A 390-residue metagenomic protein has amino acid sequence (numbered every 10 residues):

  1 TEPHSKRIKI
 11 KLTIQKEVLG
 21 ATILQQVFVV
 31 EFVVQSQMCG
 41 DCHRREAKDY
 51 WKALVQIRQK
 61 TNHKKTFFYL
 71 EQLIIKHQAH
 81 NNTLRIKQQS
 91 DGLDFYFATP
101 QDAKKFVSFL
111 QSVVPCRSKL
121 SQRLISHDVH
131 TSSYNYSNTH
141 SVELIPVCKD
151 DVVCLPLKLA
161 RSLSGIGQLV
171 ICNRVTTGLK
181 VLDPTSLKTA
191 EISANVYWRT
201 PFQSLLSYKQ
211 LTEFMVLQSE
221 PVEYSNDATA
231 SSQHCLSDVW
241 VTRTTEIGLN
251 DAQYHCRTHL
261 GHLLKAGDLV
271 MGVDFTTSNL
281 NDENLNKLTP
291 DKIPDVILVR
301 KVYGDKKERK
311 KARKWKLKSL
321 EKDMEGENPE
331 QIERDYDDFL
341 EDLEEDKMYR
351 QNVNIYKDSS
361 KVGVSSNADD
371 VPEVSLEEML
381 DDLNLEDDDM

Functional and structural regions predicted by a protein language model:
H43-K64: Short glycine-/aliphatic-rich beta-strand segments at the starts of folded cytosolic domains
N62-H80: Short amphipathic alpha-helix segments
Q78, L110-K119: A common structural junction motif
Q88-G92: Short Gly/Ser/Thr- and Asp/Glu-enriched loop/turn motifs at secondary-structure junctions
A98-A103: Helix N-cap motif at beta-to-alpha junctions
Q122-T139: Short proline/glycine- and acidic-rich turn/helix-capping motifs at secondary-structure junctions
H140-L187: Extended, charge-rich low-complexity interaction segments
L187-E191, Y197-M390: Extended, charge-rich intrinsically disordered regulatory tails
